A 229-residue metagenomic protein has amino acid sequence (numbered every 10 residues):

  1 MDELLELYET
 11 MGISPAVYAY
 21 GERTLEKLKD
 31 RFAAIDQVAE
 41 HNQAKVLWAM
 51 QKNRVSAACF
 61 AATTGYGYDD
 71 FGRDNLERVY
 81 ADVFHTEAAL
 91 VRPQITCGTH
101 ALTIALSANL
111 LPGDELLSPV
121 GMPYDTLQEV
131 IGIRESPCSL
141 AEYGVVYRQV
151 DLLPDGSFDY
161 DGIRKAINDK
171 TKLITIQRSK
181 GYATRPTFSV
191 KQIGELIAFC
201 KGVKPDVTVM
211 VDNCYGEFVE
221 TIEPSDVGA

Functional and structural regions predicted by a protein language model:
L4-L7, S14-Y20, K29, V46-L47 (+6 more regions): Conserved PLP-enzyme active-site core in the AAT-like
Y18-Y20, T24, R31, I35-V38: Alpha/beta catalytic barrel-like cores
I35-R54, Y66-E77: A structural motif shared across PLP-dependent enzymes of the aminotransferase-like
A62, N75, E87-R92: Secondary-structure-rich domain cores
L76-F84: Short beta-strand/loop turn elements enriched in aromatics
